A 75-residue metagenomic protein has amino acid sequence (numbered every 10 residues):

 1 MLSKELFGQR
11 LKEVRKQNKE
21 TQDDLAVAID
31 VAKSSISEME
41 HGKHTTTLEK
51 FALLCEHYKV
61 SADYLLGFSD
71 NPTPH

Functional and structural regions predicted by a protein language model:
M1, E56, L66-H75: Short, charged recognition helix plus adjacent turn of helix-turn-helix-like nucleic-acid-binding domains
M1-Q17: A short, Lys/Arg-rich alpha-helix, primarily the initiator
Q9, E13, V27, E38 (+1 more regions): DNA-binding alpha-helical recognition surfaces that contact promoter or target DNA
Q9, K19-E20, T46-E49: Residue-level signal for the short linker/turn that defines the boundary of a DNA-recognition helix
E13, Q17, V31, H57-V60: Conserved amphipathic alpha-helical interaction elements at protein-protein interfaces in regulatory, energy-coupling
K19-H41, L53: Short alpha-helical DNA-recognition segment
E49-Y64: DNA major-groove recognition helix of helix-turn-helix/homeodomain DNA-binding modules
